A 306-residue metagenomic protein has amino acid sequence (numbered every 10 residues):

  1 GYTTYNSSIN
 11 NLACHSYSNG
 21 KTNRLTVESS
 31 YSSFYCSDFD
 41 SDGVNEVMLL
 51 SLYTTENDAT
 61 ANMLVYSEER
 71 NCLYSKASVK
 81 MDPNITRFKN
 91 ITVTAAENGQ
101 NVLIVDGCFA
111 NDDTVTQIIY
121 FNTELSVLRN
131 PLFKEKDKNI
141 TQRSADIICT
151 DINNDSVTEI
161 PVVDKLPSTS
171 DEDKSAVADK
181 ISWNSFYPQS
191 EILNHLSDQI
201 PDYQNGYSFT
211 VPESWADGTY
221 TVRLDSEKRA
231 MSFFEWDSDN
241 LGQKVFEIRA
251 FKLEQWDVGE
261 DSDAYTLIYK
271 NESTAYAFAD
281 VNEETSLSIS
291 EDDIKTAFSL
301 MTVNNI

Functional and structural regions predicted by a protein language model:
G1-T3, S41-L50, A96-G107, I152-D164: Acidic/hydrophobic-patterned starts of short beta strands in beta-sheet-rich repeat architectures
S7-C14, T55-V65, A110-Y120, P167-Y187: Structural motif
Y17-G20, S67-R70, N122-E124: Short loop/turn segments that connect beta-strands within beta-propeller blades
N23-S29, Y74-K80, L128-K134, N194-D198: Beta-propeller fold detector
E28-F34, V79-R87, E135-S144: Short coil/turn segments at the loop-to-beta-strand junctions that recur within blades of beta-propeller repeat folds
Y31-F39, L50, R87-A96, S144-N154: Beta-propeller blade termini
P212-L267: Secretory pathway targeting signatures of secreted, lumenal, and periplasmic proteins
F278-I306: Surface-exposed amphipathic alpha-helical segments
